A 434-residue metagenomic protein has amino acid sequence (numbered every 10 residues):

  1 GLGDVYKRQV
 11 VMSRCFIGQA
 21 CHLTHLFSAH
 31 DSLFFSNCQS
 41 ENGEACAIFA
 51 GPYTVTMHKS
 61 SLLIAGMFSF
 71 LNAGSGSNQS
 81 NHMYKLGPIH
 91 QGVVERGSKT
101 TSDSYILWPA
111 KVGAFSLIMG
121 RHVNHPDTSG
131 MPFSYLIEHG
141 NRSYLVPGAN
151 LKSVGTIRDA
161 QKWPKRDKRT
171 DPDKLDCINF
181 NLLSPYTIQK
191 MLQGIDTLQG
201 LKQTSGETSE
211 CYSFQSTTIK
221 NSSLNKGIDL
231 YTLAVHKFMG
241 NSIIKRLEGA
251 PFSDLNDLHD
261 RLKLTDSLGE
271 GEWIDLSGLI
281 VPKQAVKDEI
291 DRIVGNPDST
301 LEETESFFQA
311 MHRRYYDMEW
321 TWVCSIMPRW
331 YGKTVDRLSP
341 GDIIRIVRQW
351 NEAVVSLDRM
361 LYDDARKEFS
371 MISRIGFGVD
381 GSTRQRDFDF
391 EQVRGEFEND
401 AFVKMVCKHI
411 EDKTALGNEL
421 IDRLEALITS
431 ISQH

Functional and structural regions predicted by a protein language model:
L2-Y6: Short, small-residue-biased leader/transition segments that mark boundaries at the very start of proteins
Q9: Glycine-rich phosphate/diphosphate-binding loop of Rossmann-like nucleotide-binding domains
M12-S13, G18-G206: Glycine-rich hexapeptide-repeat left-handed beta-helix
S129-H434: Terminal amphipathic alpha-helical/low-complexity segments used for targeting or macromolecular assembly
